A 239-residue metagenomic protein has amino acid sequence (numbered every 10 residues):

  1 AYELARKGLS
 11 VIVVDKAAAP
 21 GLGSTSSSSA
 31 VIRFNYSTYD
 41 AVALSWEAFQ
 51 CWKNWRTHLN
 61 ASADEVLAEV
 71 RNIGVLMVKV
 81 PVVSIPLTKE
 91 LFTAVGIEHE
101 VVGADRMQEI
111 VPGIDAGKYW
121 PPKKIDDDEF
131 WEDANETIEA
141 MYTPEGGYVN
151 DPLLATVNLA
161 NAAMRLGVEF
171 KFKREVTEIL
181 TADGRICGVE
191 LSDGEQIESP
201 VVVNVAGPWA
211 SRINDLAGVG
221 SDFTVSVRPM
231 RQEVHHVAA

Functional and structural regions predicted by a protein language model:
Y2, R6, N161, R165 (+1 more regions): Short, well-ordered alpha-helices that flank and scaffold nucleotide-derived cofactor binding pockets
Y2-E3, T25-S26, E90, N214-G218: Short amphipathic alpha-helical segments
A5-T25: Glycine-rich FAD pyrophosphate-binding loop
K7-L9, V95, L166: Conserved dinucleotide-binding and phosphotransfer motif residues
L9-V11, H99, V202: Hydrophobic anchor at the start of a short beta-strand that flanks the dinucleotide cofactor-binding loop
G21, D193-A239: Central helical "cap/lid" subdomain
S29-D127: Dinucleotide-binding Rossmann-like beta1-alpha1 core, especially the glycine-rich loop that anchors the ADP
W131-V201, V205, W209-R212: Helical element adjacent to the flavin cofactor pocket in flavoenzyme catalytic cores
